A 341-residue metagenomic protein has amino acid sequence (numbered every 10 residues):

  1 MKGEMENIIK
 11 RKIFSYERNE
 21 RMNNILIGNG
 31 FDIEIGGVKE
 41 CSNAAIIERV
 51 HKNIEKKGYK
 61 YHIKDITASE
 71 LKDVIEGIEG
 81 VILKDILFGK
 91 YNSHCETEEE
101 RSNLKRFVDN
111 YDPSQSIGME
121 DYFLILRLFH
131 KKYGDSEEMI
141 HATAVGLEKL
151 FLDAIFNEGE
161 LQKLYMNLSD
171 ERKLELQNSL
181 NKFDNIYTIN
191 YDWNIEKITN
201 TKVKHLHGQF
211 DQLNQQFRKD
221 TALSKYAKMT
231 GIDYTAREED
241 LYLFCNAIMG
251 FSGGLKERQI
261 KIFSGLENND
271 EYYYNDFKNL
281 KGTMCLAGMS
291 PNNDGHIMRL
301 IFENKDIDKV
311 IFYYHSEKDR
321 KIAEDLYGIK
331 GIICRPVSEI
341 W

Functional and structural regions predicted by a protein language model:
M1-E17, G159-S169, R258-S264: Short coil-to-helix leader/linker segments, especially the first N-terminal amphipathic alpha-helix with its helix
K2-I35, A44, R49-I66, E271-W341: SIR2/sirtuin-family catalytic core signature
Y16, L26, E40, I66-N214 (+2 more regions): Active-site periphery "cap/insert" segments of enzyme catalytic domains
I47-K56, Q215-G231: Internal, charge-rich low-complexity segments
K72, G118, R218-A222, S316: Intrinsic-disorder/low-complexity, polar/charged segments
D211-A222, D319-E324: Short, charged, surface-exposed secondary-structure boundary motifs
L223-R237, G331-C334: A polyampholytic, Gly/Pro-enriched intrinsically disordered region
M229-N279: Acidic, metal/cofactor-coordinating or nucleic-acid-engaging core segments within structured domains
